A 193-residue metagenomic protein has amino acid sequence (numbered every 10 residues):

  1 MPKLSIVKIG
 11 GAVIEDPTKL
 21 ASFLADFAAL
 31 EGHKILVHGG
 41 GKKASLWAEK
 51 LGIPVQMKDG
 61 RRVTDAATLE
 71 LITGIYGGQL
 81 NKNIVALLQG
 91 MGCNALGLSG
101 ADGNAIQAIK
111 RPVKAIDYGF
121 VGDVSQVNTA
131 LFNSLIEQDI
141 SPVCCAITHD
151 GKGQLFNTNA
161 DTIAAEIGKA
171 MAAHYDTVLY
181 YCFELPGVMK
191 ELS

Functional and structural regions predicted by a protein language model:
M1-S193: Nucleotide/pyrophosphate-binding catalytic subdomain
